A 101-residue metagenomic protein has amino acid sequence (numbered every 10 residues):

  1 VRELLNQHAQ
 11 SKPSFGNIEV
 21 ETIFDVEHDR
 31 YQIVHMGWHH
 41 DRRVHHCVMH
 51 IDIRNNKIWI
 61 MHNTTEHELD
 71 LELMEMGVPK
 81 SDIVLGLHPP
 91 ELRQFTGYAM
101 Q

Functional and structural regions predicted by a protein language model:
V1-Q101: Terminal domain-initiation and capping elements
